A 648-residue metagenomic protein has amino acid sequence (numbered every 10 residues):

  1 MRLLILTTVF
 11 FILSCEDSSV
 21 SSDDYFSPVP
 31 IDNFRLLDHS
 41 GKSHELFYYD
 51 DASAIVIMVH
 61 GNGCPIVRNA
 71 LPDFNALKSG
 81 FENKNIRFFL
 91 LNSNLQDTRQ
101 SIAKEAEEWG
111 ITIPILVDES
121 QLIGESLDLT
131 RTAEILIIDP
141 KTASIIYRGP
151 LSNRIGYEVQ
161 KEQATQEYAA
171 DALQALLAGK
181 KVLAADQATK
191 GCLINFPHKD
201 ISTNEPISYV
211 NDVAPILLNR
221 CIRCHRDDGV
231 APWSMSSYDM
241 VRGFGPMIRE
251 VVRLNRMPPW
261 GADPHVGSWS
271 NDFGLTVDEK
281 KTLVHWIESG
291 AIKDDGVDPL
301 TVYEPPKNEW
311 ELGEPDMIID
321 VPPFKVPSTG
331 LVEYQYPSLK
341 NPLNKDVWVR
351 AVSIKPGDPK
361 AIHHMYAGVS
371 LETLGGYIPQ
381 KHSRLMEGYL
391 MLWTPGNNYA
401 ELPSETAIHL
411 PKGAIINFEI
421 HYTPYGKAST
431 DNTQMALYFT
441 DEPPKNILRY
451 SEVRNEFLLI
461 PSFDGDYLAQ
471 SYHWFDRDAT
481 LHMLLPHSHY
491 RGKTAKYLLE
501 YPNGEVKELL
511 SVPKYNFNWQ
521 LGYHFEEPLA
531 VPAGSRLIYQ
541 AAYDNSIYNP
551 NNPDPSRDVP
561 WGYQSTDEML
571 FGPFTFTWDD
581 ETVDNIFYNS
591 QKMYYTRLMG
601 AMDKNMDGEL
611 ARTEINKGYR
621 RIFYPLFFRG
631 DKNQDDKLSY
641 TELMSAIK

Functional and structural regions predicted by a protein language model:
F34-I55, S202-N211: A short beta-strand-turn-helix
F47-R68, L173: Short active-site neighborhood of thiol/selenol oxidoreductases, capturing the structured segment around
R68-W109, L116-S126: Structural microenvironment flanking redox-active thiols in thiol-disulfide oxidoreductases
E119-N195: Thiol/selenol-based redox catalytic cores and closely related redox-interacting motifs
D186-L339, G413-E419: Aromatic- and Gly/Pro-enriched helix-to-coil junctions and flexible linker segments
P259-D272, P299-T480, L485-D580: Beta-strand-centric surfaces of beta-sandwich/beta-rich domains
Y594-M606, F623-Q634: Primarily EF-hand calcium-binding motifs
K604-I615, K632-L643: Acidic Ca2+-chelating loop motifs
